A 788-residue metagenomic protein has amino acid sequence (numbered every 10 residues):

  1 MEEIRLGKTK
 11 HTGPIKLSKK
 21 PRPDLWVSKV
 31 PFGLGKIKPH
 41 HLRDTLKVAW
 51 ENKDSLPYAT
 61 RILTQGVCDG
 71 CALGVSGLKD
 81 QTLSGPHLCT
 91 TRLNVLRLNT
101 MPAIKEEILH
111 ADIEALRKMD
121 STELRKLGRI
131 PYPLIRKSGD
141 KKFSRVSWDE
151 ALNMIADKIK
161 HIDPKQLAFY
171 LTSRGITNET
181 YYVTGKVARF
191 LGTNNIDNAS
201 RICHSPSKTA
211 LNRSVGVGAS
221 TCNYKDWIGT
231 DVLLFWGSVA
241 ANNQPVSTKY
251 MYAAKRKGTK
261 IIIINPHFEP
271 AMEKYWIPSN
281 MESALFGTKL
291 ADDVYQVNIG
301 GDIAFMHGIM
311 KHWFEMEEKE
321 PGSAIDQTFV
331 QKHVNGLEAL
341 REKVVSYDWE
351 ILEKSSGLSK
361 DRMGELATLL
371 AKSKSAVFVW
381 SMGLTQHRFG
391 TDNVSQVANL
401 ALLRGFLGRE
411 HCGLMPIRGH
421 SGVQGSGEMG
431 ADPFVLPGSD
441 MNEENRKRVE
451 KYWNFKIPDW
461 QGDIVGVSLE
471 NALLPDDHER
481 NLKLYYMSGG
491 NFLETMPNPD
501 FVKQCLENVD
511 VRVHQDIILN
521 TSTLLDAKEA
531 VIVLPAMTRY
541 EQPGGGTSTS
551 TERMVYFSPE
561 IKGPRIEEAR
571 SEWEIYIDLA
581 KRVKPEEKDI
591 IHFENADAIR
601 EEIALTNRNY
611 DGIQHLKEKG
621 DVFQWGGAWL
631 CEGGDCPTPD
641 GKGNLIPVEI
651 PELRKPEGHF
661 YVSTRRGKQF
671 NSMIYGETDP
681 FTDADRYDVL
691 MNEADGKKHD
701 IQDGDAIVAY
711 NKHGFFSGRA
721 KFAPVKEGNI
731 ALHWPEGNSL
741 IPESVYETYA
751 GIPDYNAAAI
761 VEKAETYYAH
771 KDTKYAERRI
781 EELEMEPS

Functional and structural regions predicted by a protein language model:
M1-G74: Intrinsically disordered, low-structural-confidence terminal and linker regions
A59, I561-K562, I566, E572-L616 (+2 more regions): Long, contiguous, secondary-structure-rich segments that constitute the structural scaffold of globular domains
V95-K142, L152, E179, T184: Low-complexity, highly charged intrinsically disordered N-terminal segments that act as targeting/localization
M101-A115, L124-R125, K255-G258, M272-S373: Long, well-ordered, tryptophan-enriched scaffold segments
H110, E114, K137-K141, K311 (+6 more regions): N-terminal leader/propeptide and maturation segments of large enzyme subunits in energy/redox metabolism and hydrolases
K126, T184-M281, H307, K354 (+3 more regions): Extended redox/cofactor-interaction regions of prokaryotic respiratory oxidoreductases
A151-L167, C222-D231, A254-K257, K343 (+2 more regions): Glycine-rich phosphate/diphosphate-binding loops that line cofactor/substrate pockets in enzymes
Y224, I532, Y540-R565, I575-A580 (+2 more regions): Glycine/threonine-rich phosphate-binding loop and adjacent beta-strand/alpha-helix elements that clamp
